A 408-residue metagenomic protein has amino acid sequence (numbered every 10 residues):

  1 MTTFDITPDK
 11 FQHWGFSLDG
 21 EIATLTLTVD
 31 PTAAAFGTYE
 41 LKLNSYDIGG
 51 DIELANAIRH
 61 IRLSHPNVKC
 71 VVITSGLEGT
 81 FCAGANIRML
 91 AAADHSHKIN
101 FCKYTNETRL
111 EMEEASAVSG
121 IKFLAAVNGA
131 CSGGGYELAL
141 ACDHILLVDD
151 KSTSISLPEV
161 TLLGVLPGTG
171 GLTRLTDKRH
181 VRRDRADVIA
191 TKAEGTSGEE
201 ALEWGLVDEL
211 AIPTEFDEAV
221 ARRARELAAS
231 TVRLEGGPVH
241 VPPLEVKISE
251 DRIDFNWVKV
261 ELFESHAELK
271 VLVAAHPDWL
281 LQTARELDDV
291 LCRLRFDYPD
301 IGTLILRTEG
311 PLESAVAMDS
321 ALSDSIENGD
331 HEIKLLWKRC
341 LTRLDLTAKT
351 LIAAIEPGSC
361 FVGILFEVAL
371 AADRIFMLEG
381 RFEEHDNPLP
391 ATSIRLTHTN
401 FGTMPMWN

Functional and structural regions predicted by a protein language model:
M1-T74, E78, K178-S197, L202-K349: Intrinsically disordered, low-complexity segments enriched in small/flexible residues
Q12, E21, A83, K151-T153 (+2 more regions): Residue-level signal for beta-strand positions within conserved beta-sheet cores that form or flank
Q12, N44-D47, C82, R88-A91 (+4 more regions): Generic, ordered loop/turn and secondary-structure boundary motif
T26, T32-F36, T80-G84, S156 (+5 more regions): Short acidic/His/Gly/Ser-rich catalytic and metal-binding motifs that mark active-site loops of diverse hydrolases
V29-P31, D94, V273, I355 (+1 more regions): Short, histidine-centered active-site or binding-site loop motifs used for metal coordination, general acid-base
E40-L41, N86-D94, C142-D143, D208 (+2 more regions): Short secondary-structure boundary/capping segments
V72-A83, L90, H95-K98: A short, hydrophobic/aromatic-rich structural module that often spans a beta strand with its adjoining loop
S96-E235, D330-N408: Conserved catalytic cores of soluble enzyme domains, especially glycine-rich substrate-binding beta-alpha loops
